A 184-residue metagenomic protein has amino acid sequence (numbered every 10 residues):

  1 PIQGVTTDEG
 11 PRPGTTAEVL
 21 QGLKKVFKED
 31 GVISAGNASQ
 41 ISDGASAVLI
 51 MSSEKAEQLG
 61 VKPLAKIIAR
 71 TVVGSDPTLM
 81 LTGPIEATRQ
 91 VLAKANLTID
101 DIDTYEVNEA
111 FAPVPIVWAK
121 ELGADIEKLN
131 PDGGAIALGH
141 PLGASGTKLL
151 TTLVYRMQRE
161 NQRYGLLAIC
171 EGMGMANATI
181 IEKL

Functional and structural regions predicted by a protein language model:
P1-Q58, E121-K128: N-terminal extracellular/periplasmic Venus flytrap/periplasmic-binding protein-like
A17-K24, A47-E54, T82-R89, A112-A119 (+3 more regions): Predominant activation on well-ordered alpha-helical scaffold segments within soluble catalytic domains
D30, S34-M51, G146-L184: Conserved beta-strand-centric core segments of catalytic alpha/beta enzyme folds
V32-S46, I68-K94, L138-K148, T152 (+1 more regions): Active-site pocket-shaping loop/turn-to-helix segments
E54-L64, L97-I99, R156-G165: Phosphate-handling active-site elements
E57-V61, T78-L79, N177: Extended hydrophobic-aromatic, low-complexity segments
L64, E121-G123, E182-L184: Short, solvent-exposed amphipathic alpha-helical segments in soluble enzyme and RNA/protein-processing domains
I68-A137: Active-site pocket-lining segment
